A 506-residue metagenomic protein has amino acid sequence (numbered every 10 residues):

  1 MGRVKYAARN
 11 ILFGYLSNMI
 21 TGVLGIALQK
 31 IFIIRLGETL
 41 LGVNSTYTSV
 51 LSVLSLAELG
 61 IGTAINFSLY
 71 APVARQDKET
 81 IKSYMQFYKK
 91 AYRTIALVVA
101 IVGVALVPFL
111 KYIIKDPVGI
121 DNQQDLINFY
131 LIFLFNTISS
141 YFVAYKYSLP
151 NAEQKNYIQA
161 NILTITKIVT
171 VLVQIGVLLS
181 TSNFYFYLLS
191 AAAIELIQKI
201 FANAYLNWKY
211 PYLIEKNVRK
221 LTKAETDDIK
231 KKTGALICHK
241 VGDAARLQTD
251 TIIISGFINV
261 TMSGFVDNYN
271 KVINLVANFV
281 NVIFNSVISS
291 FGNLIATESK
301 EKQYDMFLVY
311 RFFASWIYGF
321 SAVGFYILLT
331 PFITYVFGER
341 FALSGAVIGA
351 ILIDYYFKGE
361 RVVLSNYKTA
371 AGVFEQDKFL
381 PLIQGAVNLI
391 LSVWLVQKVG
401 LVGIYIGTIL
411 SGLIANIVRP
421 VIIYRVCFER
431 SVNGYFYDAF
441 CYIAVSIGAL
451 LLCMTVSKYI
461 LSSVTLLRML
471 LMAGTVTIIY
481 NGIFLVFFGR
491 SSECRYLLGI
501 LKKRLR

Functional and structural regions predicted by a protein language model:
M1-A7, Y185, A202-L247, S290 (+4 more regions): Interhelical loop/hinge segments that connect adjacent transmembrane helices in multipass membrane
V4, T137-I165, Y185, L206 (+2 more regions): Membrane-interface junctions at transmembrane-helix termini in multi-pass inner-membrane proteins
Y6-P72, A100-V104, N136, V171 (+2 more regions): Signature of the first transmembrane helix
R9-Q29, T166, S190-A202, L206 (+7 more regions): Transmembrane helical elements of multi-pass membrane transporters/channels
S17-N18, N161-Y210, L382-V387, L401-I422 (+3 more regions): Hydrophobic alpha-helical transmembrane segments
L59-R75, A152, Y210-E215, Y269 (+3 more regions): Helix-loop junctions and terminal segments of transmembrane helices in multi-pass membrane transport/translocation
Y92-G242, L247-Q248, C453-T455: Hydrophobic transmembrane helix module of multi-pass membrane transport proteins
R430, M454-R506: Membrane-proximal transmembrane or re-entrant/amphipathic helices at the cytosolic face
